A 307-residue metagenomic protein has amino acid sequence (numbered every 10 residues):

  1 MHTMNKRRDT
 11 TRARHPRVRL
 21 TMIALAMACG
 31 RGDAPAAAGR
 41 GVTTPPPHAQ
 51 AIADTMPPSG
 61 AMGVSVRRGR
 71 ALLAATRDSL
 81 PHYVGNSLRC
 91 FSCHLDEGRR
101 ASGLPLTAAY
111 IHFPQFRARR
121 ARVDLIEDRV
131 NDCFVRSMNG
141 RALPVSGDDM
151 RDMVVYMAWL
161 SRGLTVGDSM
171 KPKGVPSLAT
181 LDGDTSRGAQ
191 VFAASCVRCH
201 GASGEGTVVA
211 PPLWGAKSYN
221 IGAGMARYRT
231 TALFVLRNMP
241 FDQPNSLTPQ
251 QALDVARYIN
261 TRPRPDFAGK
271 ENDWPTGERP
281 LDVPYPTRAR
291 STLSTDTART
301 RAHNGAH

Functional and structural regions predicted by a protein language model:
H2-T10, R14-R70, T76, P114-T185 (+1 more regions): Post-cleavage N-terminal segment of exported redox proteins
A61-E97, T180-T207, Y228-T230: Sequence/structural segment immediately N-terminal to covalent heme-attachment motifs in c-type and related
G63-R68, L72, R100-L143, M153 (+1 more regions): Extracytoplasmic electron-transfer domains, predominantly the class I c-type cytochrome c fold
D78-G85, R141-S146, V166-M170, Q243-S246 (+2 more regions): Surface-exposed patches in mature extracellular/periplasmic domains of secreted proteins
S79-H82, E97-G103, L160-T165, R262-G269: Secretory-pathway/luminal and periplasmic proteins that interact with or process carbohydrate-rich
I126-E127, M157-G167, R198-G206, M225-T231: A structural motif
G174-T180, A210-G222: Short helix/strand-bridging catalytic loops that position acidic/His residues to coordinate divalent metals and engage
T276-R288: Carbohydrate-binding/catalytic loop surfaces
